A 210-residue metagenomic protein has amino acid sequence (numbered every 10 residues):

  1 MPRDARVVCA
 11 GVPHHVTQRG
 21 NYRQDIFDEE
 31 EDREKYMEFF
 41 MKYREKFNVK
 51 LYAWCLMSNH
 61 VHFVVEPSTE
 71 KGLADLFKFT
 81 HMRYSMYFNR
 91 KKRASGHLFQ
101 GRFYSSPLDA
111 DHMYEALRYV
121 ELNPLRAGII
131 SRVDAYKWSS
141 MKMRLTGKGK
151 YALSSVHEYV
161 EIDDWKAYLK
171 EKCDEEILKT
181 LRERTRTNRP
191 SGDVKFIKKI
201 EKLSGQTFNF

Functional and structural regions predicted by a protein language model:
M1-H14, Q18-A53, M57, E66-F210: Short Pro-Cys-Gly-centered "Cys-loop" motif that presents a nucleophilic cysteine in a tight turn
H60: Glycine/serine-rich anion-binding loops at beta->alpha junctions that coordinate negatively charged ligand groups
